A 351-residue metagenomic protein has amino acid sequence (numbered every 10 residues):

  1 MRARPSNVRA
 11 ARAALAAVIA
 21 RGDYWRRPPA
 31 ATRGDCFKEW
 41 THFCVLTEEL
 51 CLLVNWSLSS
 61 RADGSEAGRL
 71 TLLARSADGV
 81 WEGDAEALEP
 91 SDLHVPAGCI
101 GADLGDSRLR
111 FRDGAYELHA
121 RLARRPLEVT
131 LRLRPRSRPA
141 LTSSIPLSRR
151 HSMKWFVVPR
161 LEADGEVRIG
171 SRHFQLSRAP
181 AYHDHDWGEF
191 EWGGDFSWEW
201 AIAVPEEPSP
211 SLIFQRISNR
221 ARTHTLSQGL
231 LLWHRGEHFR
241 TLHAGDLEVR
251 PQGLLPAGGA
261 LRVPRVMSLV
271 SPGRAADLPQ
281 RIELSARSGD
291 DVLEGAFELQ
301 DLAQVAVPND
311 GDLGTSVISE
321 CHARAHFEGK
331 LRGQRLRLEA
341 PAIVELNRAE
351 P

Functional and structural regions predicted by a protein language model:
M1-P351: Structured soluble/peripheral alpha/beta segments that form catalytic or ligand/cofactor-binding pockets
